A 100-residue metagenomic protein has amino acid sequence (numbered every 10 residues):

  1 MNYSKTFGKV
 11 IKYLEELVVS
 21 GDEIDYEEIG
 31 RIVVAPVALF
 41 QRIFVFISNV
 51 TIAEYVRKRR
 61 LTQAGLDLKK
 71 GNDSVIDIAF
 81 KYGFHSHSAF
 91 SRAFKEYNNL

Functional and structural regions predicted by a protein language model:
M1, E27-Y55, A79-L100: Basic/polar phosphate-binding segments, predominantly the helix-turn-helix DNA-binding elements of transcriptional
S4, G8-L17, G21-E27, F46-Y82: Terminal helix-turn-helix DNA-binding modules in bacterial transcription factors
